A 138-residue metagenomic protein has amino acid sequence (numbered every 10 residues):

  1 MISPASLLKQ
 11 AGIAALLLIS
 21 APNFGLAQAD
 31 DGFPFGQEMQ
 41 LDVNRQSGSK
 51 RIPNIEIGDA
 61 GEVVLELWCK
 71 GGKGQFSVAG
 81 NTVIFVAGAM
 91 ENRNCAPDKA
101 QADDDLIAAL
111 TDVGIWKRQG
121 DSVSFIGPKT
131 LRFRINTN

Functional and structural regions predicted by a protein language model:
I2-G12, A21-N138: Lipid interaction determinants
L17-L18: Short, linear, compositionally biased motifs with a strong N-terminal bias
